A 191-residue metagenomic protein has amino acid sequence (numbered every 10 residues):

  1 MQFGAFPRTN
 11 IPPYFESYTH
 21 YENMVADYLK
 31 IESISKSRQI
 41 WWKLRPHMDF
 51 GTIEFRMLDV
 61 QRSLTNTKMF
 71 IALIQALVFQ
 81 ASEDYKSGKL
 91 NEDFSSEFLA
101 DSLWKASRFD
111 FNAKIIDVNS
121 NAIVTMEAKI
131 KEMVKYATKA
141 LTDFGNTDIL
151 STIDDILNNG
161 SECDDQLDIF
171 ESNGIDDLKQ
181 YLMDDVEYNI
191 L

Functional and structural regions predicted by a protein language model:
Q2-L191: C-terminal accessory/tail domains of diverse enzymes
